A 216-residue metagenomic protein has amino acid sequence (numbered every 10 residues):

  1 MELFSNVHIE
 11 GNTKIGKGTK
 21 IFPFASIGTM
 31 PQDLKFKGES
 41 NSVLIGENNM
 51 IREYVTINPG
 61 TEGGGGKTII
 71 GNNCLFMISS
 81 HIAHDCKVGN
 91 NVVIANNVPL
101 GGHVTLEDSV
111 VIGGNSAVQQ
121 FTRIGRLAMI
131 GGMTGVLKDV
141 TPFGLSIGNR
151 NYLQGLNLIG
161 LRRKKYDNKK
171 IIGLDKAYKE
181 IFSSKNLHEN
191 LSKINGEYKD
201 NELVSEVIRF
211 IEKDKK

Functional and structural regions predicted by a protein language model:
M1-Y152: Structural signal for interior beta-strand "rungs" in well-ordered beta-sheet cores of soluble enzyme domains
T13, G18, F24, K35 (+4 more regions): Terminal amphipathic alpha-helical/low-complexity segments used for targeting or macromolecular assembly
